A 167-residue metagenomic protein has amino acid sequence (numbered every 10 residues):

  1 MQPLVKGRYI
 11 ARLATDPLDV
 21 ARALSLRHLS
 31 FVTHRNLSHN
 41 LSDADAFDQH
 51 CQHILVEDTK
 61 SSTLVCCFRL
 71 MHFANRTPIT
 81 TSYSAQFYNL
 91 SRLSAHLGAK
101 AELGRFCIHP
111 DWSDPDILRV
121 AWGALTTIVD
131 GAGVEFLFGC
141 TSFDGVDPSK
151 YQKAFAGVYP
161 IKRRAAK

Functional and structural regions predicted by a protein language model:
M1-C66: Short amphipathic alpha-helix that is part of the acyltransferase structural core
C51, C66-C67, C107, C140: Generic recognition of cysteine residues
C67-F73: Active-site ExK catalytic segment of metal-dependent nucleases
F73-K167: Acyl-donor binding region in acyl/amide transferases
